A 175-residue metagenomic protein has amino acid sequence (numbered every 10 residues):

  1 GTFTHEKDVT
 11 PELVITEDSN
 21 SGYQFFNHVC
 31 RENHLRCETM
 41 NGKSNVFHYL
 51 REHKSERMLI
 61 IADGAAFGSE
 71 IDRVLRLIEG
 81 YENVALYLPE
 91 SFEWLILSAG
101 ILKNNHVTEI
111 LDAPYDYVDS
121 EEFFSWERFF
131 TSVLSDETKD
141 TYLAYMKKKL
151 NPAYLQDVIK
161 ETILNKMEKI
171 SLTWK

Functional and structural regions predicted by a protein language model:
G1-D72: RecA-like P-loop NTPase motor core
T2-T4, T10, T16, T39 (+5 more regions): Residue-identity detector for threonine
F26-C30, L75-I78, M167, S171: Hydrophobic, Leu/Ile/Phe/Ala-enriched alpha-helical segments that form helix-helix packing faces
C37-N41, A85-L88, I159: Short acidic-hydrophobic, aromatic-tinged amphipathic segments that line or gate anion-handling sites
I61-D140: Activity-critical C-terminal alpha-helical subdomain
Y115-K175: Charge-biased C-terminal accessory regions appended to nucleic-acid-, cytoskeletal NTPase
